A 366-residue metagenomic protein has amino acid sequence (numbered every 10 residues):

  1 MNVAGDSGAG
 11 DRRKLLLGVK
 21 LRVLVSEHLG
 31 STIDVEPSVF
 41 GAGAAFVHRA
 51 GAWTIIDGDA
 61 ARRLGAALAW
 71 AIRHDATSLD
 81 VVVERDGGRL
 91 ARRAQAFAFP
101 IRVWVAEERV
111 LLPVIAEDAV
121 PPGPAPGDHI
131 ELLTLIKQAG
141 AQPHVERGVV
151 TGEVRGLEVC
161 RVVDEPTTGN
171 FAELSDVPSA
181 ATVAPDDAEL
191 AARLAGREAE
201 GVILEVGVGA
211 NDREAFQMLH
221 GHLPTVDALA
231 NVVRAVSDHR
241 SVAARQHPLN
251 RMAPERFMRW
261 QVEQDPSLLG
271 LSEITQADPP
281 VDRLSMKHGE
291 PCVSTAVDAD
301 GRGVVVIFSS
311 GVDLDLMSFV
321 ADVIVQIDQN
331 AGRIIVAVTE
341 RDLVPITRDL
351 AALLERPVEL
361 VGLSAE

Functional and structural regions predicted by a protein language model:
M1-E366: Charged, terminal alpha-helix-loop-beta segments that serve as non-catalytic nucleic-acid engagement and/or assembly
